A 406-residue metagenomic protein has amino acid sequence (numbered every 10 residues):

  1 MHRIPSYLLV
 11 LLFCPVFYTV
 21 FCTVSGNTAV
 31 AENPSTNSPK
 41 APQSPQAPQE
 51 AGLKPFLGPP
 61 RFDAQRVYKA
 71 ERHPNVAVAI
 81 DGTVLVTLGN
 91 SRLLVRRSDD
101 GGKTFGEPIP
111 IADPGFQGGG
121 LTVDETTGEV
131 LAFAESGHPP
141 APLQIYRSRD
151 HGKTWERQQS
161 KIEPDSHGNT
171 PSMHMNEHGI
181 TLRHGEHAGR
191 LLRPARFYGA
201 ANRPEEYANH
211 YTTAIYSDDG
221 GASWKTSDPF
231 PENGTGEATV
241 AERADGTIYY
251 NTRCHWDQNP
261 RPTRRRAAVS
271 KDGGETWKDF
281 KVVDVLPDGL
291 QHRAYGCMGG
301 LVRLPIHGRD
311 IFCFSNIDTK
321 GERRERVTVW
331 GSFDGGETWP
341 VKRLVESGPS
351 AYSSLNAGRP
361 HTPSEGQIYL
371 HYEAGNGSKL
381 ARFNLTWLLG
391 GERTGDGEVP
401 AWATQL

Functional and structural regions predicted by a protein language model:
M1-S6: Positively charged n-region of N-terminal signal peptides that target proteins for export
Y7-T23: Bacterial N-terminal signal peptides
V20-S38: Signal peptide processing junction and immediate N-terminal pro/mature segment of secreted/exported proteins
N37-L406: Asp-box/BNR beta-propeller blade signature and adjacent active/binding-site loops in extracellular glycan-interacting
